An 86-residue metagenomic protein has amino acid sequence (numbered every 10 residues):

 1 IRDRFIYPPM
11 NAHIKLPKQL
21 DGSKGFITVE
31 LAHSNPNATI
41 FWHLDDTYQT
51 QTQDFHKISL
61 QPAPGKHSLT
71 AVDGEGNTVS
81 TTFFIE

Functional and structural regions predicted by a protein language model:
I1-E86: Soluble, non-transmembrane domains of envelope/secretory-pathway proteins that act on or interact with carbohydrate
